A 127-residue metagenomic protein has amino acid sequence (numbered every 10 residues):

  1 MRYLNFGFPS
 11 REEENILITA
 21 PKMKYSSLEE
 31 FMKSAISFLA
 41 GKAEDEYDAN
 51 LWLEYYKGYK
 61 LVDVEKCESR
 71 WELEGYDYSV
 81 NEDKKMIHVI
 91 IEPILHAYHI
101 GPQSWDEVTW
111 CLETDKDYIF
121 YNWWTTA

Functional and structural regions predicted by a protein language model:
M1-S104: N-terminal domain-onset segments
H88-A127: Acidic, proline/glycine-rich low-complexity IDRs
